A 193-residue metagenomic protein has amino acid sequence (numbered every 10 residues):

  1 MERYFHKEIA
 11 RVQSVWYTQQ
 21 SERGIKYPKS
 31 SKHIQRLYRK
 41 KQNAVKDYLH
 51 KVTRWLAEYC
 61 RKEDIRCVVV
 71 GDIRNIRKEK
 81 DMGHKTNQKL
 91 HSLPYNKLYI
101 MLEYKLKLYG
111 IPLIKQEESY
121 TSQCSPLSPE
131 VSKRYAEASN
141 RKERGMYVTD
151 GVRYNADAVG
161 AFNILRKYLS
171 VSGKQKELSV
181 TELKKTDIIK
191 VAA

Functional and structural regions predicted by a protein language model:
M1-N96, Q175-A193: Substrate-contacting helices/loops that form the catalytic groove of nucleic-acid and nucleotide-polymer processing
Q88-H91, N96-A193: Positively charged, low-complexity nucleic-acid-binding target-recognition regions
